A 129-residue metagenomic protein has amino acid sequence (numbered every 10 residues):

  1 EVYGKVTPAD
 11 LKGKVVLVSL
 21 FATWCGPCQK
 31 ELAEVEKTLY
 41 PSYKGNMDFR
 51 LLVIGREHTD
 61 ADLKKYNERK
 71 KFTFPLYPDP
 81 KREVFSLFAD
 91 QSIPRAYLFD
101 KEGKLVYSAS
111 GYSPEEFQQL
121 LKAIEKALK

Functional and structural regions predicted by a protein language model:
E1-V16: A short beta-strand-turn-helix
P8, L32, E36, Y40 (+3 more regions): Extracytoplasmic/secreted envelope proteins and their assembly/folding machinery, especially bacterial periplasmic
K14-V16, F21-W24, S92: Short pre-active-site segment immediately N-terminal to redox-active cysteine/selenocysteine motifs in thiol-based
L20-K37: Conserved redox-active cysteine motifs that mediate thiol-disulfide chemistry, especially di-cysteine Cys-X(1-2)-Cys
A22-P27, E57-A61, R82-V84, S113: Solvent-exposed loop/turn segments at secondary-structure junctions within structured extracellular/periplasmic domains
N46-L51: A conserved nucleotide-sugar
L52, K64-E102: Short, internal strand/loop/helix patches that form the active-site neighborhood or redox-interaction surface
L98-K129: Thiol-/selenol-based redox modules, centered on thioredoxin-like and closely related oxidoreductase domains
